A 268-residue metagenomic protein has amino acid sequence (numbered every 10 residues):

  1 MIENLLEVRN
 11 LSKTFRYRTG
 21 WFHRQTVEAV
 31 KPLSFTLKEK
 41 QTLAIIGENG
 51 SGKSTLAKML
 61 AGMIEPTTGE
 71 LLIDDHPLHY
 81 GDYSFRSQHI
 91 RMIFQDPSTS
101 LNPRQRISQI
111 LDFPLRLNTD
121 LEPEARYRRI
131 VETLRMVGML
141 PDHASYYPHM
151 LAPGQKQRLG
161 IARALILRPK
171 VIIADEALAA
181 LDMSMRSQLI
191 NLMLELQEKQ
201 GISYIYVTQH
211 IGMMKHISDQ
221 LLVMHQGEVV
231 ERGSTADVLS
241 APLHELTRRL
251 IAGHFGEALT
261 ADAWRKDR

Functional and structural regions predicted by a protein language model:
W21-R24, P77-R91, Q105, Q109 (+2 more regions): ABC ATPase NBD coupling module
A61: Helix-to-loop junction immediately C-terminal to a conserved catalytic motif
E124-D142, I251: Conserved ABC ATPase "signature" region
Y147-L151, Q155: Conserved ABC ATPase signature
M214-H216: A short, surface-exposed alpha-helical micro-motif characterized by mixed small hydrophobic and charged/polar residues
R232-G233: ABC ATPase "signature
